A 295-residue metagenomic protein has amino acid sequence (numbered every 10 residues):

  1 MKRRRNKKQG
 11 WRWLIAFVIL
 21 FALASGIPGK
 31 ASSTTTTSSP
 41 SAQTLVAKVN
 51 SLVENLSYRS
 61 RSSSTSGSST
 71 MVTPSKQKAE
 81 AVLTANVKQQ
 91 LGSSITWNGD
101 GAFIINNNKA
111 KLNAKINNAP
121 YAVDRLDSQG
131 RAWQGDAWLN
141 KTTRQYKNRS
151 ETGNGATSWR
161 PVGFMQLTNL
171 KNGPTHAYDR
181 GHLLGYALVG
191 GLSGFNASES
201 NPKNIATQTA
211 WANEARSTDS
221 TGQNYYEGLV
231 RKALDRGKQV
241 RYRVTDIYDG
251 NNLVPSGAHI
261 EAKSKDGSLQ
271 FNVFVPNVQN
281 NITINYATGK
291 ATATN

Functional and structural regions predicted by a protein language model:
M1-Q9: N-terminal Lys/Arg-rich, disordered targeting/topogenic segments
K8-S32: Sec-dependent N-terminal signal peptides of Gram-positive bacterial secreted proteins and lipoproteins
W13, S69-A85, T157, T221 (+2 more regions): Membrane-embedded alpha-helical bundles that constitute the cytochrome b-like, heme-associated redox core of multi-pass
G26-T36, I260-K263: Hydrophobic single-pass membrane-insertion segments
A31-A110: N-terminal, intrinsically disordered, polar/charged segments of Gram-positive cell-envelope systems that serve as
N108-K109, A114-V123, G163: N-terminal post-signal-peptidase region of extra-cytosolic proteins
I116, D127-N295: Domain-level detector of nuclease and nuclease-like folds in predominantly extracellular/periplasmic contexts
